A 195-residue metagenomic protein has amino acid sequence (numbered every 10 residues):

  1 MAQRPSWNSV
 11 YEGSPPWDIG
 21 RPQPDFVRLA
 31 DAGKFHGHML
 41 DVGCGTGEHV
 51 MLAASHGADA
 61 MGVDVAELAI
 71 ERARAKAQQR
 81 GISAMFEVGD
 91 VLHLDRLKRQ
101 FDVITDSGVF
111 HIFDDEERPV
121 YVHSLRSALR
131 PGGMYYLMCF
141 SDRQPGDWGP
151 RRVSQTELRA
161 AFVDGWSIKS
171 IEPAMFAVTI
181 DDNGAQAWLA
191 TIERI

Functional and structural regions predicted by a protein language model:
M1-L40, T46-R99, F113-A128, G133-I195: Class I (Rossmann-like) S-adenosyl-L-methionine-dependent methyltransferase catalytic domain, capturing the SAM-binding
D102: Conserved acidic residues
T105: A conserved beta-strand element that flanks and buttresses the S-adenosyl-L-methionine
G108-I112: Short catalytic micro-motifs in class I SAM-dependent methyltransferases
